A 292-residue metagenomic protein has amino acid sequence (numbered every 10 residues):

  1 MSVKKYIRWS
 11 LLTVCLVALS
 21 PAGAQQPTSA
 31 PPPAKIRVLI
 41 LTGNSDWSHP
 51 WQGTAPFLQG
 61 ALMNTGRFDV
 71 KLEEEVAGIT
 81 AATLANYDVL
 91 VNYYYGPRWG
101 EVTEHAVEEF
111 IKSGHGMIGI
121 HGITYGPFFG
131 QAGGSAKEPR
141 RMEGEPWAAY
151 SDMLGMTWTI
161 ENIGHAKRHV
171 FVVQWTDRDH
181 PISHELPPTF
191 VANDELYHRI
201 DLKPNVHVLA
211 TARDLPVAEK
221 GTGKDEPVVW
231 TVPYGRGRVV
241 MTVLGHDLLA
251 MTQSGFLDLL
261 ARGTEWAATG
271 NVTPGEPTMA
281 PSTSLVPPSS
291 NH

Functional and structural regions predicted by a protein language model:
M1-L11: Bacterial N-terminal signal peptides that target proteins for export
W9-S20: Bacterial N-terminal signal peptides
L12, Q26-I36, T42, M63-N64 (+2 more regions): Extracellular ligand-binding/catalytic regions of CAZymes and related secreted enzymes and adhesion modules
A22-A24: Boundary at the C-terminal end of the N-terminal hydrophobic targeting segment
R37-I40, S45-P127: Helical hinge/lid and interdomain linker segments adjacent to catalytic or ligand-binding clefts that mediate domain
L41, P97-E185: A glycine-rich, often tryptophan-bearing local segment used as a flexible ligand/cofactor-contacting loop or short
M63, D69, M156-G235, E276-P277: Catalytic beta-strand/loop cores that center a nucleophilic Ser/Cys/Thr and support acyl-enzyme chemistry
